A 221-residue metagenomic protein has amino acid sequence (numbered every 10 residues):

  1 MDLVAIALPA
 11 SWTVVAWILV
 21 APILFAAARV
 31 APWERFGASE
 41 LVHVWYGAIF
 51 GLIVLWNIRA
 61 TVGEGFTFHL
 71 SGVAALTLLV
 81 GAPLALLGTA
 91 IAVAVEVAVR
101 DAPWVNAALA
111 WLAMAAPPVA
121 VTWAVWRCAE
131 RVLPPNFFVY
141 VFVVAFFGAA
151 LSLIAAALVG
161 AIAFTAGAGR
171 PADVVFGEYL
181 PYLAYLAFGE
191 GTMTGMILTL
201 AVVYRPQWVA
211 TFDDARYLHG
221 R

Functional and structural regions predicted by a protein language model:
D2-A75: Hydrophobic transmembrane alpha-helices
D2-I6, E130-V203: Membrane-embedded alpha-helical hairpins and interfacial helices in multi-pass inner-membrane proteins
V15-L24, L78, P83, A115-W126 (+1 more regions): Hydrophobic cores of alpha-helical transmembrane segments in multi-pass inner/ER membrane proteins, independent
P22-A27, E96-A98, A102-W104, A110-G160: Short helix-perturbing small/polar motifs within transmembrane alpha-helices
A28-R29, L55, R59, A92-E96 (+9 more regions): Membrane-water interface at transmembrane helix exits
V42-I49, S71, L86-A90, A108 (+3 more regions): Hydrophobic alpha-helical transmembrane segments
V54-V119: Alpha-helical membrane segments and adjacent membrane-interface helices in multi-pass membrane proteins
A201-R221: Short, highly charged, low-complexity non-transmembrane loops/tails of multi-pass membrane proteins
